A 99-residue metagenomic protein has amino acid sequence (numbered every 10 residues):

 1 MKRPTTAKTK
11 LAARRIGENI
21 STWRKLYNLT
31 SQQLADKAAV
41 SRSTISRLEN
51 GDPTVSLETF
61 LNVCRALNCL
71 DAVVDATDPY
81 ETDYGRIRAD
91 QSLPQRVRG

Functional and structural regions predicted by a protein language model:
K2-L26: A short, Lys/Arg-rich alpha-helix, primarily the initiator
E18-K37, P94-G99: Short basic helix-loop element that most often maps to the first helix and adjoining turn of HTH DNA-binding modules
A39-V55: Recognition helix of helix-turn-helix/homeodomain-like DNA-binding domains that insert into the DNA major groove
D52-C64: Short, basic-rich loop-to-helix N-cap that marks the start of a DNA-contacting helix
V74-G99: Short, charged recognition helix plus adjacent turn of helix-turn-helix-like nucleic-acid-binding domains
